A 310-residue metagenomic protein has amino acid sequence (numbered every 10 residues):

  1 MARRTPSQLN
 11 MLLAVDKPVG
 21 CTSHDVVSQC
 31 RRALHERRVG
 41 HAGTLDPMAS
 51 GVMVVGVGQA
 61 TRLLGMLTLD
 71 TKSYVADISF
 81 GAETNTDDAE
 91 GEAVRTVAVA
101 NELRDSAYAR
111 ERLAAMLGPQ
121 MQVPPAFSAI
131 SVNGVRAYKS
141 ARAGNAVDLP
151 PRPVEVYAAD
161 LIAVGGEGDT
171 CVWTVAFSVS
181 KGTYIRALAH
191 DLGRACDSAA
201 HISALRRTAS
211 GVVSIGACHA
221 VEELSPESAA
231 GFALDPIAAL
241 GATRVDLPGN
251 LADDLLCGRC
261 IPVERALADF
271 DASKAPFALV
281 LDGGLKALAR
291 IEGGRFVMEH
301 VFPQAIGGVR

Functional and structural regions predicted by a protein language model:
M1-P18, H24-H41, L45, A49 (+2 more regions): Accessory RNA 3′-end/elbow-binding domains used by RNA modification enzymes
M1-S180, I185, H190-A217: Catalytic cores of RNA-modifying enzymes
